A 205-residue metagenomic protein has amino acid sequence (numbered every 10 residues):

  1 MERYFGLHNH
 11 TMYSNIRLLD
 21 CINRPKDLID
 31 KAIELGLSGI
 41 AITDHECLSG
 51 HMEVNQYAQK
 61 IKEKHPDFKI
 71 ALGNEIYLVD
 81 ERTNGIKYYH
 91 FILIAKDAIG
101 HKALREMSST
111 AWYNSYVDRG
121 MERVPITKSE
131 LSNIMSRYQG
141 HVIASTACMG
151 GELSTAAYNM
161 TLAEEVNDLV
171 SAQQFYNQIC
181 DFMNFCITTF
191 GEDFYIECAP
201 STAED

Functional and structural regions predicted by a protein language model:
M1-D205: Phosphodiester-processing cores and adjacent nucleic acid-binding clamps
